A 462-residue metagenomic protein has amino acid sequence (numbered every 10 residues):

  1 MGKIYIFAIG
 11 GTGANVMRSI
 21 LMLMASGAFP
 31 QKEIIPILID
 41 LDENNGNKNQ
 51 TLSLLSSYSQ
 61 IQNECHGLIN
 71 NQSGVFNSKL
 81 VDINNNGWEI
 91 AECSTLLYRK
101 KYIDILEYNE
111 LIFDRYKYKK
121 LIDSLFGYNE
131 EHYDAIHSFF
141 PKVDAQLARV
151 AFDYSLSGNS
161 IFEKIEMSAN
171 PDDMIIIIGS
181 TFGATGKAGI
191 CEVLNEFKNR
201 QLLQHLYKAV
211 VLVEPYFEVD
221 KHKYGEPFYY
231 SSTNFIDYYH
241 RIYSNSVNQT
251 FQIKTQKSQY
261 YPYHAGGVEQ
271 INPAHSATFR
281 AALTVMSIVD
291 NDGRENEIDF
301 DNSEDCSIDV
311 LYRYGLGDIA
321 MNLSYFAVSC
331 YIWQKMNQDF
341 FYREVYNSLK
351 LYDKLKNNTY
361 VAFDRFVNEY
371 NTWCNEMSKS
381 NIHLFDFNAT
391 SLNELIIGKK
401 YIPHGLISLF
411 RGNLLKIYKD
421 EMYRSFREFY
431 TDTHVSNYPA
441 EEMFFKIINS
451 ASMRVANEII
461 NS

Functional and structural regions predicted by a protein language model:
M1-A25, F29-D173, V193, L202-S462: Terminal, contiguous helix-loop blocks that mediate binding/assembly
I9-N15, G179-I190: Gly/Ser/Thr-rich loops at beta-strand to alpha-helix junctions that form or flank small-molecule/cofactor-binding
I20-L21, T185-F197: Short Gly/Thr/Asp-enriched flexible loops that form oxyanion-binding sites at enzyme active sites
M174-I178: Beta-strand elements within well-structured catalytic alpha/beta cores of enzymes that handle phosphate/sulfate esters
